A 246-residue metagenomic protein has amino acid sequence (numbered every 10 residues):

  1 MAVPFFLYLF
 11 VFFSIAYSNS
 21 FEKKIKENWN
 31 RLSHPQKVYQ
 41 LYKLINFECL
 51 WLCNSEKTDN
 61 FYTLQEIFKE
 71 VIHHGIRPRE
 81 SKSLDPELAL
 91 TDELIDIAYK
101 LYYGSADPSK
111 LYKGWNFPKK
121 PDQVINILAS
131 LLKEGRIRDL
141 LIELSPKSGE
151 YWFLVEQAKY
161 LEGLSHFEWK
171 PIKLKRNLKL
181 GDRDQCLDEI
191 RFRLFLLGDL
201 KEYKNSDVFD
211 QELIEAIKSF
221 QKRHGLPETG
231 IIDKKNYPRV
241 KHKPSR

Functional and structural regions predicted by a protein language model:
M1-L9: Sec-dependent signal peptide recognition, specifically the positively charged N-region followed immediately by
L9-S18: Hydrophobic h-region of N-terminal signal peptides that target proteins for export in Gram-negative bacteria
N19-R246: Auxiliary tRNA-acceptor-end handling modules of aminoacyl-tRNA synthetases
